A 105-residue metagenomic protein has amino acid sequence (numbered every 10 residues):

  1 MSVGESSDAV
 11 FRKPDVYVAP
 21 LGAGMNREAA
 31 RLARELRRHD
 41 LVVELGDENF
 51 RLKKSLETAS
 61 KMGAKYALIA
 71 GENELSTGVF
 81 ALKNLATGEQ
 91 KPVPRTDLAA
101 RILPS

Functional and structural regions predicted by a protein language model:
M1-S105: TRNA-recognition modules of translation machinery and tRNA-sensing kinases, especially anticodon-binding
